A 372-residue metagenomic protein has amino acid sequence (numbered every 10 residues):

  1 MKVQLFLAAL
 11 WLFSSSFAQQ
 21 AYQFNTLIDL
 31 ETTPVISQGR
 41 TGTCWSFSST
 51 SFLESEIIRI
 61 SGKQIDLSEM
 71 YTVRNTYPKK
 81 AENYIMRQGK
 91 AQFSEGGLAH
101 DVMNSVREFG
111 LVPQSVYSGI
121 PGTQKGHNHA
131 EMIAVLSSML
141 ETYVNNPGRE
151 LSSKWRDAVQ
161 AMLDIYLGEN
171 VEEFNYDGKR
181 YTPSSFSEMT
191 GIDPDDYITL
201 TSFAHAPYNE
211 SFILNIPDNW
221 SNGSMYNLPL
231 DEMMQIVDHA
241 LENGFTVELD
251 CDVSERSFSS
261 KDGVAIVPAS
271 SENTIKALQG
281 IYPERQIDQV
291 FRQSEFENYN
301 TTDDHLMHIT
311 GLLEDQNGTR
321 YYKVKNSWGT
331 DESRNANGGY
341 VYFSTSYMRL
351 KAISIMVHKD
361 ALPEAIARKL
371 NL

Functional and structural regions predicted by a protein language model:
M1-A21: Bacterial Sec-dependent N-terminal signal peptides
Q4, H100, H127-H129, H305-H308 (+1 more regions): Histidine (H) residue identity feature
Q20-N219, G223-D231, Q235-V247, G329 (+2 more regions): Active-site nucleophile-adjacent alpha helix/oxyanion-hole segment immediately C-terminal to the catalytic cysteine
D157-L372: Active-site signature of cysteine proteases
